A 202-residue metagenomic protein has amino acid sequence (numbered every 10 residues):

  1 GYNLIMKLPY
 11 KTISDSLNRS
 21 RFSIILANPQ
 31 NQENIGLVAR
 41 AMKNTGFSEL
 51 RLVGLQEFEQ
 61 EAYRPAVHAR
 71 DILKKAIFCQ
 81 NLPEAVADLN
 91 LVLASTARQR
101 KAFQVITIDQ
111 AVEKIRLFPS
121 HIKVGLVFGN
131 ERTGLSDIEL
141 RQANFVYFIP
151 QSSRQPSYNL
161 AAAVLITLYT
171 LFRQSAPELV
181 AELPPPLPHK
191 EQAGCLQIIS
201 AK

Functional and structural regions predicted by a protein language model:
G1-K202: Post-transcriptional modification and biogenesis factors for structured RNAs of the translation apparatus
